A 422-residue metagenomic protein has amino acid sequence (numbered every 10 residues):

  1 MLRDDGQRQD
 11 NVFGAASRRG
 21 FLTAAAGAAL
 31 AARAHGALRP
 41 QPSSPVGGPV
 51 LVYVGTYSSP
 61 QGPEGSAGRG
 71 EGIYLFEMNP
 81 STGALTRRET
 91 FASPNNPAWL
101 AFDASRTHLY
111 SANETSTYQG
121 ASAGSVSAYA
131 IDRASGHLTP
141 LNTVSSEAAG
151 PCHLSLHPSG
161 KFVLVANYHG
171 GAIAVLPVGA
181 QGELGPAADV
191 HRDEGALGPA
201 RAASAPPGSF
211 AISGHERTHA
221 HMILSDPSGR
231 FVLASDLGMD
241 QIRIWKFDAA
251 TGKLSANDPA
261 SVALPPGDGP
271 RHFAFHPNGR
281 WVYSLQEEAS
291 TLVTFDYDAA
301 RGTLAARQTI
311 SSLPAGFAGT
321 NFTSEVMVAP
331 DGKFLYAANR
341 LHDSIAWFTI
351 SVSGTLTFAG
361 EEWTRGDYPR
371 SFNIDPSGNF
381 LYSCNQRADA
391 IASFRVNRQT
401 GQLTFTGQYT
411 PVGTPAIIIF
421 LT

Functional and structural regions predicted by a protein language model:
M1-A16: N-terminal secretory signal peptides
A16-L30: N-terminal export leaders
R33-Y57: C-terminal segment of N-terminal export signals and the immediately downstream linker at the start of the mature
S58-G62, T115-Q119, G170-G171, M239-D240 (+3 more regions): Short glycine/acidic-enriched loop and turn motifs that connect beta-strands
E77-T82, A130-G136, P177-L184, K246-K253 (+3 more regions): Short loop/turn segments immediately following beta-strands, especially the blade-tip and inter-blade linker loops
T86-F91, P140-V144, S209-I212, D258-A263 (+4 more regions): A short beta-strand motif characteristic of beta-propeller blades
P94-S105, E147-P158, E194-S228, L264-W281 (+3 more regions): Beta-rich, blade/repeat-based domains predominating in secreted/periplasmic proteins but also intracellular
